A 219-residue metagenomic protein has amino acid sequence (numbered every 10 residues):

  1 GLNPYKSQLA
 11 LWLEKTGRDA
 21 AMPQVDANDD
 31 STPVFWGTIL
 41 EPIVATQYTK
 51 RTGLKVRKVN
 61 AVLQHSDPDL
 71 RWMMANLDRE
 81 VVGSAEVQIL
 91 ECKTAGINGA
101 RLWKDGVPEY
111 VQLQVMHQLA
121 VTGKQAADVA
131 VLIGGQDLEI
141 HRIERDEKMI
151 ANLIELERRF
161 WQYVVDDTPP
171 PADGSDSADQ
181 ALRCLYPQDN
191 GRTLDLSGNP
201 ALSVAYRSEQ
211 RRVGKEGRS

Functional and structural regions predicted by a protein language model:
G1-Q210, K215, S219: Accessory terminal regions of nucleic-acid processing enzymes
